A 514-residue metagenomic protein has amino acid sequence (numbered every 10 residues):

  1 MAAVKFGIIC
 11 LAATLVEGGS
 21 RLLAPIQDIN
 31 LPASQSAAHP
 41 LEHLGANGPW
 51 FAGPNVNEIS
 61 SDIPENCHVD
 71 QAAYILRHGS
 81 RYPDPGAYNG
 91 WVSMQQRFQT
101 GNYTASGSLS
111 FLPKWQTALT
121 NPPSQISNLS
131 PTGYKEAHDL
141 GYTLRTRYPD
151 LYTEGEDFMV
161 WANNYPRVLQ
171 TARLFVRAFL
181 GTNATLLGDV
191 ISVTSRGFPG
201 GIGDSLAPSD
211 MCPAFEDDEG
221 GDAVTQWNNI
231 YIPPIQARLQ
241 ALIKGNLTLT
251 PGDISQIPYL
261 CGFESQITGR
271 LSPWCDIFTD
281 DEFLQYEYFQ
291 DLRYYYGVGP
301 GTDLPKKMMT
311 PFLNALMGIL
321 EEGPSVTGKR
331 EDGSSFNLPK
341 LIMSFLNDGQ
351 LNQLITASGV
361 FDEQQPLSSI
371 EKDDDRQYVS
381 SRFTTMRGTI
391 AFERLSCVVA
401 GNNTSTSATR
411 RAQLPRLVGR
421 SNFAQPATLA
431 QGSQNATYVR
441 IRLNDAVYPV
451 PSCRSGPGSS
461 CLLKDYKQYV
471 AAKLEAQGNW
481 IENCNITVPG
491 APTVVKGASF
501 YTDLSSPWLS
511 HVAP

Functional and structural regions predicted by a protein language model:
M1-R21: Fungal secretory targeting signals
G19-D157, N163-I342, L346-P514: Signature for phosphate-centric chemistry
